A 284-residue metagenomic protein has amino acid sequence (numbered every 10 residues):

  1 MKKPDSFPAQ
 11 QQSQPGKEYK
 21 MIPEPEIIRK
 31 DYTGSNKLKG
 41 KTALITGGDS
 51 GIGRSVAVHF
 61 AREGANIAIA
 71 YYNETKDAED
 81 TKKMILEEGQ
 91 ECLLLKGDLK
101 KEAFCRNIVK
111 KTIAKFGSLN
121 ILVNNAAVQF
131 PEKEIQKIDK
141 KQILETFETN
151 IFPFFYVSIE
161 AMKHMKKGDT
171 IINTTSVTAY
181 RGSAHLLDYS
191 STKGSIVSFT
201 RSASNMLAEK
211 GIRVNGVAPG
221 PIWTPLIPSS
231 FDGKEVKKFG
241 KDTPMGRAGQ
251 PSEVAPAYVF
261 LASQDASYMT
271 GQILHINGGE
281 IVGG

Functional and structural regions predicted by a protein language model:
P4, M21, E26-K30, E132 (+3 more regions): Short C-terminal tail/terminal secondary-structure segment of NAD(P)H-dependent dehydrogenase/reductase domains
S6, K101, R106, A114 (+4 more regions): Conserved mid-core segment of classical short-chain dehydrogenase/reductases
N120, Q136-F155, I172, I196 (+1 more regions): Catalytic Tyr-X3-Lys loop
S158, T192, T200: Active-site helix of classical SDR
K163-H164, N205-E209, S267: Alpha-helical segment proximal to the catalytic Tyr-Lys
S176: Residue(s) in the substrate-gating loop at a strand-loop-helix junction that position the organic substrate next
H185-L187, E209, P221-T243, G283-G284: A glycine/serine/threonine-rich, flexible loop-to-helix segment that serves as the NAD(P) cofactor-binding "lid"
T243-V254: A conserved structural motif in NAD(P)-dependent oxidoreductases
